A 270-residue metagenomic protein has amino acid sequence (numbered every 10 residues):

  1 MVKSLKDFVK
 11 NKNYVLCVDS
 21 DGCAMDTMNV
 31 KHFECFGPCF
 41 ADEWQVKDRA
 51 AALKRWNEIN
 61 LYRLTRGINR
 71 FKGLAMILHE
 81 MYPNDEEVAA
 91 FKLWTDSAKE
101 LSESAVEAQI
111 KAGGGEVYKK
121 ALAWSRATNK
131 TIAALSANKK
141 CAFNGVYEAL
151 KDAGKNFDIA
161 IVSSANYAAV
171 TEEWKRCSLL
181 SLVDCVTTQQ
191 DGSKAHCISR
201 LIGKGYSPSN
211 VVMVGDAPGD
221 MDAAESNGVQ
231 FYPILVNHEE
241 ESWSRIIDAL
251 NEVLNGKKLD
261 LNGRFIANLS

Functional and structural regions predicted by a protein language model:
M1-D7: Short, basic/aromatic recognition patches
K10-K31, A224: Asp-based phosphoryl-transfer active-site loop
K12-N13, N156-F157, V183-D184, G228: Short, well-ordered alpha-helix to beta-strand connector turns
C23-A168: Alpha-helical substrate-recognition element adjacent to the catalytic core
A160-V211, D222, S226: Substrate-recognition "cap/lid" segment bordering the active-site pocket of phosphatases
S207-N251: Acidic, Mg2+-coordinating phosphoryl-transfer loop and its flanking beta/alpha structural elements, shared across
D248-S270: C-terminal accessory extensions appended to soluble enzyme cores
